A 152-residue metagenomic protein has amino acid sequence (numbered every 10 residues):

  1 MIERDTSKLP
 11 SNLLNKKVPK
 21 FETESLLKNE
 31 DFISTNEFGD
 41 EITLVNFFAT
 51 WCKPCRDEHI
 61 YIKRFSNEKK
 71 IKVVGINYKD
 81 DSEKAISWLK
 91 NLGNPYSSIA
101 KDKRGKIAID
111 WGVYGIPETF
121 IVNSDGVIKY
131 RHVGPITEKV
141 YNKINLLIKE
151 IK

Functional and structural regions predicted by a protein language model:
M1-E24, K152: N-terminal targeting signals for export/organelle localization
K17, E41-T43, F47-W51, G115: Short pre-active-site segment immediately N-terminal to redox-active cysteine/selenocysteine motifs in thiol-based
F21-L44: A short beta-strand-turn-helix
L44-N46, G75, I121: Hydrophobic beta-strand core positions in alpha/beta domains
F47-R64: Conserved redox-active cysteine motifs that mediate thiol-disulfide chemistry, especially di-cysteine Cys-X(1-2)-Cys
F48, V74, I109: Conserved Rossmann-like nucleotide-binding pocket used by diverse enzymes that bind dinucleotide cofactors
N67-E68, K72-R104, I116: Conserved segment of the thioredoxin-like fold in thiol-based oxidoreductases
N91-P95, D102-K152: Thiol/disulfide oxidoreductase modules built on the thioredoxin-like
